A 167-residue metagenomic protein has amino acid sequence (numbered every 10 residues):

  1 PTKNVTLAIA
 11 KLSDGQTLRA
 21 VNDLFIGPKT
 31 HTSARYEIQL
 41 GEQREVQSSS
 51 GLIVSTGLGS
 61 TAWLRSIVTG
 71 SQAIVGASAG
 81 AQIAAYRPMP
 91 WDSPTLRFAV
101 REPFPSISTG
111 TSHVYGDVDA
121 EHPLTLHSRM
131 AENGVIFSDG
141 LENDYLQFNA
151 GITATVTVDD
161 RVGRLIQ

Functional and structural regions predicted by a protein language model:
P1-A8, R19-V21, R35-Y36, G76-Q82 (+3 more regions): Short amphipathic alpha-helical surface micro-motifs
P1-L52: Catalytic core of DAGKc-family lipid kinases
T2-N4, L18, T32, P90-S93 (+2 more regions): A short, structural micro-pattern
T6-A8, N22, A34-Y36, S50-L52 (+6 more regions): Structural beta-strand/beta-sheet cores of well-ordered domains, especially the beta-sheet scaffolds that support
A8-S13, A81-P88, S112-V114: Intrinsically disordered, low-complexity boundary segments flanking structured domains
S13, I26, H31, G41-R44 (+1 more regions): ATP/nucleoside-binding phosphotransfer catalytic cores, i.e., glycine-rich phosphate-binding loops
G27, I38-L40, S55, R65-I67 (+1 more regions): Short beta-strand-to-turn element immediately C-terminal to the catalytic PLP-Schiff-base lysine in fold type I
Q43-P105, Q147-I152: Gly/Ser/Thr-rich active-site loops/lids in small-molecule metabolic enzymes that frequently grip phosphoryl groups
